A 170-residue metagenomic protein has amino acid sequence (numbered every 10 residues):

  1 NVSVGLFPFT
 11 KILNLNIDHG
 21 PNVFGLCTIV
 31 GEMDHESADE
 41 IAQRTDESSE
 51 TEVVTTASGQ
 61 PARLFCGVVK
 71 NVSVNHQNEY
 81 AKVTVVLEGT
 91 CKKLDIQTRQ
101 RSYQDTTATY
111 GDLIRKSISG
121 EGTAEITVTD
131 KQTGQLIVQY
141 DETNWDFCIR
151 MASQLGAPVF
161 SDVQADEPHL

Functional and structural regions predicted by a protein language model:
N1-S3, F9, S48, Q60-L64 (+4 more regions): Interface-prone segments of viral and bacterial extracellular assemblies
N1-S49, A81-L94, Q104-D105, Q154-F160 (+1 more regions): Juxtamembrane "anchor/assembly" segments of surface/extracellular structural proteins
N1-V4, D34-V74, D105-G120: Short, acidic/charged, Gly/Pro-enriched secondary-structure junctions
A62-K93: A contiguous, low-structure linker/loop signature
S73, K82, G89-C91, V128-L170: Short beta-strand-centered interaction patches in the first periplasmic/extracellular domains of large envelope
V85-I96, Q100, I114, I118-T129: Residues forming anionic-ligand binding surfaces in small-molecule and nucleic-acid pockets of primarily soluble enzymes
T98-T107, G134-Q139: Second-shell loop/turn segments in exported
